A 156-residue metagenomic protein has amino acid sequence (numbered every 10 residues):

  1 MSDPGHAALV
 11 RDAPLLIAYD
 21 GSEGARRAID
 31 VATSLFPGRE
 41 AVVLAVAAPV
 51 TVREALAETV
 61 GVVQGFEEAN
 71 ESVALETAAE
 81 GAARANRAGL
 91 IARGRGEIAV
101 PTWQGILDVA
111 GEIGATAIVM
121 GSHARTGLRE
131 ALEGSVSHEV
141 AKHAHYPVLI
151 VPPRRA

Functional and structural regions predicted by a protein language model:
M1-V10, A83-I118, A156: Structural beta-alpha unit
A7-V62: Small/aliphatic-rich secondary-structure junction motif
D12, A117-H143, P153-A156: Glycine-rich, Arg-bearing micro-motifs that act as flexible, cationic patches
D30, L107, H138: Active-site phosphate/pyrophosphate- and oxyanion-stabilizing loops and adjacent acidic/basic residues in soluble
S34, G111-E112, K142: Solvent-exposed polar/charged
V42-L44, R93-E97, L149: General small-molecule cofactor/ligand-binding pocket signal
G61-E76: A short acidic, glycine-rich active-site loop that binds or catalyzes chemistry on phosphate/adenosine moieties
